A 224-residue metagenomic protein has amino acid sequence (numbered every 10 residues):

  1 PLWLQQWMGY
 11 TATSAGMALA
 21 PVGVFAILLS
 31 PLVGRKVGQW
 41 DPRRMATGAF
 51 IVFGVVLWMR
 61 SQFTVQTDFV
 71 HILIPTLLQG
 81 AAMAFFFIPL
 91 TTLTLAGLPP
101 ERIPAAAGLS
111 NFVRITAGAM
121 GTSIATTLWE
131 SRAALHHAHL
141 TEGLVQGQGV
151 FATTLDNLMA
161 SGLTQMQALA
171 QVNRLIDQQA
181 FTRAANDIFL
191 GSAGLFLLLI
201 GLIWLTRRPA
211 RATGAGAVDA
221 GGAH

Functional and structural regions predicted by a protein language model:
P1-A105, G214-H224: Transmembrane core module of solute transporters
S110-R208, T213-G214, V218-H224: Hydrophobic transmembrane architecture of multi-pass small-molecule transporters
